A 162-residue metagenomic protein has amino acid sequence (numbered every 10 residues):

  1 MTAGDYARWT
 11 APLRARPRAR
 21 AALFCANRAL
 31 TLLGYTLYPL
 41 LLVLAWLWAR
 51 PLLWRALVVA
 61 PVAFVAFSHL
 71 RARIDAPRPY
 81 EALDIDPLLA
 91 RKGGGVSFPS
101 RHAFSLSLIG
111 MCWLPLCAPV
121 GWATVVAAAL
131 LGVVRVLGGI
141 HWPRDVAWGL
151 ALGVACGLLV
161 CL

Functional and structural regions predicted by a protein language model:
M1-Y38, P51, F67-G95: N-terminal transmembrane-helix/juxtamembrane module of multi-pass inner/ER membrane proteins
R18, V43-R50, L116, L162: Structural signal for the C-terminal ends of transmembrane alpha-helices and the immediately following loop
N27-L30, A56, A60, T124-A127: Hydrophobic alpha-helical transmembrane segments of polytopic
L37, P51-V59, V120-A123, R144-W148: Alpha-helical transmembrane segments of integral membrane proteins
L41-A66: Interfacial segments of alpha-helical transmembrane regions
L42, V62, A66, L70 (+3 more regions): Alpha-helical membrane-inserting segments
L47-R50, D75-Y80, G139-R144, C161: Transmembrane helix-loop junctions in multipass membrane proteins, especially transporters and channels
D84-L162: Membrane-embedded catalytic cores of phosphoryl/pyrophosphoryl-handling enzymes
